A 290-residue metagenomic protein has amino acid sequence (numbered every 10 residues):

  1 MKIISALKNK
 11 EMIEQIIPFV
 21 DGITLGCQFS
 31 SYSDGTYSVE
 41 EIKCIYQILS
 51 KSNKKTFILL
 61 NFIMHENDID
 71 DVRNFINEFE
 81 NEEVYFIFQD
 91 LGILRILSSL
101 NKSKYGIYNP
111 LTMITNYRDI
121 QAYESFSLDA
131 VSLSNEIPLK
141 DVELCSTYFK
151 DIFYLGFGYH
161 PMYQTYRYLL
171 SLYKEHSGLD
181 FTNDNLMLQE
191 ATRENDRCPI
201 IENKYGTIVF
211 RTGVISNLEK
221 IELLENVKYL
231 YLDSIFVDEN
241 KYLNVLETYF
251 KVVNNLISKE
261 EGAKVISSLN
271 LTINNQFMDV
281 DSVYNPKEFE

Functional and structural regions predicted by a protein language model:
M1-D119, S132-E290: Active-site pocket-lining/capping segments in soluble small-molecule metabolic enzymes
